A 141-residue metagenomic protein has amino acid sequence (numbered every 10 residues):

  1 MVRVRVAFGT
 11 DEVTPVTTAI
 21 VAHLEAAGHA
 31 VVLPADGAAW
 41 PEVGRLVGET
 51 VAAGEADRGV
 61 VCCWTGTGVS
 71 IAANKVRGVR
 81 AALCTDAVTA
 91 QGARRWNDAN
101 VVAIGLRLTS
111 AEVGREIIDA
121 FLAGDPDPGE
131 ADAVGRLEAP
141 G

Functional and structural regions predicted by a protein language model:
R5-G9, V13-V16, I20, A87-G141: C-terminal binding/interaction regions
L24-E25, A73: Hydrophobic alpha-helical packing residues
A27, V76-R77, N97: Short, structured coil segments at secondary-structure junctions
A30-V31, V79-D86: Short hydrophobic/aromatic-enriched beta-strand-loop microsegments
A30-W40: A short beta-strand-loop structural module common to alpha/beta enzyme folds
L46-G54: Short, well-structured alpha-helical segments in soluble
A56-D57, D98: Short, high-confidence coil segments that cap the C-terminus of an alpha-helix and link into the following beta-strand
V61-V79: Compact, glycine-rich, soluble single-domain proteins
